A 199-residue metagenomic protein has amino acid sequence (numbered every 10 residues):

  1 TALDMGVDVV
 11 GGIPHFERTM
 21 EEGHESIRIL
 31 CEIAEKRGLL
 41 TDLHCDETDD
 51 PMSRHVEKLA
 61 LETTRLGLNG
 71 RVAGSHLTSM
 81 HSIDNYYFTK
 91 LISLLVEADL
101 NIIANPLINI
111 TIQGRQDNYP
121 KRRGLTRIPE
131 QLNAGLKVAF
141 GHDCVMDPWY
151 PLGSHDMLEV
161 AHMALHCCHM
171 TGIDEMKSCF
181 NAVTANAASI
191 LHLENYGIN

Functional and structural regions predicted by a protein language model:
T1-A73, S79-N101, N118-F140: Histidine/acidic residue-rich metal-binding segments in metalloenzymes
L40, L61-V72, I108, I112 (+1 more regions): His/Asp/Glu-enriched, well-ordered alpha-helical/loop segment that forms or immediately abuts the divalent-metal
H76-T78, P106-Q116: Short, basic, glycine/proline-bearing loop/turn elements
